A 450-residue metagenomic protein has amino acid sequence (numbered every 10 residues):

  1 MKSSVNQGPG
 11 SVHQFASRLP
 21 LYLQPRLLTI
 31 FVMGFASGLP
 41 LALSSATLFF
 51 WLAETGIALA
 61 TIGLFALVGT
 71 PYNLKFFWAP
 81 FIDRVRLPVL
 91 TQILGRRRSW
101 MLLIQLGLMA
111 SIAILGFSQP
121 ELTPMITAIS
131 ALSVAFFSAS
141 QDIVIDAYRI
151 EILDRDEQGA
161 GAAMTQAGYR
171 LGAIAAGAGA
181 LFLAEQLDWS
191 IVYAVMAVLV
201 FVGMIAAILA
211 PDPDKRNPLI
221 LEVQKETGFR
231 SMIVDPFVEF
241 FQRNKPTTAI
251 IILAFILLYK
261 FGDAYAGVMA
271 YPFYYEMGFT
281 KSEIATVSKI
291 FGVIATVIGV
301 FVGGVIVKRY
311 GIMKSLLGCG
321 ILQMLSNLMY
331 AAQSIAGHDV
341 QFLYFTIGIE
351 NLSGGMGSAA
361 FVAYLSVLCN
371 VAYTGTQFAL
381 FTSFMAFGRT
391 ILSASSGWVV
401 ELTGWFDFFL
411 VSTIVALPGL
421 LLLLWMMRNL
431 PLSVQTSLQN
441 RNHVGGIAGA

Functional and structural regions predicted by a protein language model:
V5-L23, K215-I251, H443-G446, A450: Juxtamembrane intracellular "pre-TM" segments in multi-pass secondary transporters
V12-Y72, I250-F255, Y259-F273, M277 (+1 more regions): Helix-loop boundary and gating motifs at the non-cytosolic
Y72-K75, G159-A184, F384-S393: Glycine-rich segments within core transmembrane alpha-helices of 12-TM secondary carriers
K75-I93, I298-S315, V400-E401: Helix-to-loop junctions at the C-terminal end of transmembrane segments in multipass secondary transporters
S99-E121, I321-H338: C-terminal ends and interior cores of transmembrane alpha-helices in multi-pass membrane transporters/permeases
L103-M109, I191-L209, F409-W425: Symmetry-related core transmembrane helices of the 12-TM Major Facilitator Superfamily/SLC fold
A139-L153, M356-N370: Intracellular juxtamembrane helix-capping segments at the cytosolic ends of symmetry-related transmembrane helices
K314-F361: C-terminal transmembrane helical hairpin of 12-TM major facilitator-type secondary transporters
